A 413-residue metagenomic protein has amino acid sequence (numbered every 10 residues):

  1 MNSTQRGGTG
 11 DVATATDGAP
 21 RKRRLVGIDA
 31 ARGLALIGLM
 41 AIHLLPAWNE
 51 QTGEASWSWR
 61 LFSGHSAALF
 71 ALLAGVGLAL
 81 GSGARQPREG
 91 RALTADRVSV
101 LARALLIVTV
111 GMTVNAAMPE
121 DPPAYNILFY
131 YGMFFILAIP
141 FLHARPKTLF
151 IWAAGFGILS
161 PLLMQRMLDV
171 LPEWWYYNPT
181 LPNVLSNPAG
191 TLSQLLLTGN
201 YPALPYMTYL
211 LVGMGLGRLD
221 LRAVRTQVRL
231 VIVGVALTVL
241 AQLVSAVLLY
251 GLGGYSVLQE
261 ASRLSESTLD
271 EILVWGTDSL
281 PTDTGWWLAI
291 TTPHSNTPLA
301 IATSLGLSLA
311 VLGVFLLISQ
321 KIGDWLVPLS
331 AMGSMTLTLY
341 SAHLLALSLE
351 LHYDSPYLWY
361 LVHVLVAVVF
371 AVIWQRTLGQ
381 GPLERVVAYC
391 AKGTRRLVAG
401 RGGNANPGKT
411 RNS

Functional and structural regions predicted by a protein language model:
N2-S413: Alpha-helical transmembrane segments and their immediate juxtamembrane cytosolic regions
